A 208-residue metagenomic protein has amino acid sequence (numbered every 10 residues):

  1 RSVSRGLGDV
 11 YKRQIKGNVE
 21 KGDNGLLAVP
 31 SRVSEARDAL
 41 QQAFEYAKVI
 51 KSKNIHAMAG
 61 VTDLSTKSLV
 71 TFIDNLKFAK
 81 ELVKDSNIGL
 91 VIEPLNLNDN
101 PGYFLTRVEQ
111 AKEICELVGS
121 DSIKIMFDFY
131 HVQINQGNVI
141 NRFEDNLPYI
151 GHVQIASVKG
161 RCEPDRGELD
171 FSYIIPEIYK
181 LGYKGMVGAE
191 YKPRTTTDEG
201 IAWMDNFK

Functional and structural regions predicted by a protein language model:
R1-Y11: Short, small-residue-biased leader/transition segments that mark boundaries at the very start of proteins
S4-R5, A47, V83, I178: A generic structural signal for well-ordered alpha-helical segments
S4-R5, G22-L26, K67-L69, Y103-L105 (+2 more regions): Short secondary-structure transition/capping segments
L7, K16, A59, R166 (+1 more regions): Short glycine-rich loop/turn motifs that provide flexible caps or phosphate-binding loops at active sites
R13-L27: Mid-chain, structured segments of secreted extracytoplasmic proteins
K16-G17, A59-D63, P94-N98, F129-H131 (+2 more regions): Active-site-proximal loop/turn and secondary-structure-junction residues that shape catalytic pockets, frequently
D23-K124, I134: Active-site acidic/histidine proton-transfer and metal-coordination neighborhood in alpha/beta enzyme cores
K51, G89, L105-F127, H131-K208: Histidine-acidic metal/acid-base catalytic patches
